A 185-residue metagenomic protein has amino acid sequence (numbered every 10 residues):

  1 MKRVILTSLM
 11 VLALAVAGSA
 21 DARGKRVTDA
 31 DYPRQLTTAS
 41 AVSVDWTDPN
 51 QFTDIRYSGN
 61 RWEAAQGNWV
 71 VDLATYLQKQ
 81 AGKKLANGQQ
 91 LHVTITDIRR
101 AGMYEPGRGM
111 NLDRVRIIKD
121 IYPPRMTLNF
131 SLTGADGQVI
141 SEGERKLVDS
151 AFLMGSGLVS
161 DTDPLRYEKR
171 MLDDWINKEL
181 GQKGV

Functional and structural regions predicted by a protein language model:
M1-S8: Bacterial N-terminal signal peptides that target proteins for export
A15-S19: N-terminal signal peptide c-region/cleavage motif recognized by signal peptidases
D21-V71, Q89: A structural "domain/chain start" motif
D48-N50, I95-R99, E144-D149: A mature extracytoplasmic/lumenal domain signature
L73, L77-L85, W175-K183: Sec/Tat-exported extracytoplasmic proteins
K83-H92, S131-E142: A short, structured loop/turn motif at beta-sheet edges
T94-G134: Surface-exposed short loop/turn segments
I140-D174: Short secondary-structure boundary motifs at beta->alpha junctions and helix caps
